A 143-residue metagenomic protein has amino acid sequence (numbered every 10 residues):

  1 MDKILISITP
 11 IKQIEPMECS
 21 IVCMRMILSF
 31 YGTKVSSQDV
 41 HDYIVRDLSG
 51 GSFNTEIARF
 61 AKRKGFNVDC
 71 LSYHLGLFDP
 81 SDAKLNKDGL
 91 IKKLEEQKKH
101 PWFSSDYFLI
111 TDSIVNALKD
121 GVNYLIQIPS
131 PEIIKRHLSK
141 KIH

Functional and structural regions predicted by a protein language model:
M1-E18, S29-D39: Flexible propeptides and autoinhibitory/regulatory segments associated with cysteine proteases
I4, D39-H143: Conserved active-site-adjacent core of cysteine acyl-enzyme catalytic domains
Q13-S29, G50-K62: Active-site nucleophilic cysteine motif
